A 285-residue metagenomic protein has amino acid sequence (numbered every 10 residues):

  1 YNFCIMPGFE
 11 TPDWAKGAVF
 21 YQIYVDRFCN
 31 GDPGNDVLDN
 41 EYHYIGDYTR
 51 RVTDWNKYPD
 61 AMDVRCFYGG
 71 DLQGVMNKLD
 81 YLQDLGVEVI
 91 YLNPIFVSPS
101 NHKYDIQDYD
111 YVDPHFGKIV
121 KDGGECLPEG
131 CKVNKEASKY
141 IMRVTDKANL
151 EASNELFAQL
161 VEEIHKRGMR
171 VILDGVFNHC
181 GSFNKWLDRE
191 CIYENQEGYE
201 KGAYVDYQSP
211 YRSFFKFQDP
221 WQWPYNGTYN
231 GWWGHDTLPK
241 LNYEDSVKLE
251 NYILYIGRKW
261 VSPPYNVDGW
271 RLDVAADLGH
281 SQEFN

Functional and structural regions predicted by a protein language model:
Y1-W14: Extended acidic/polar, glycine-enriched regions that form or flank non-catalytic beta-rich accessory modules
A15-K16, H165: Residue-level preference for short coil/turn positions at secondary-structure junctions
A18-Y24: Mature N-terminal segment immediately following signal peptide/propeptide cleavage in secreted/periplasmic
V25-E88, I95-P264: Substrate-binding/active-site clefts of carbohydrate-active enzymes
Y91, I172, R271-D273: Conserved beta-strand positions in the central sheet of alpha/beta enzyme cores
H179, A276-F284: Acidic-and-aromatic substrate-binding clefts and catalytic sites of carbohydrate-active enzymes
N266-W270: Short, surface-exposed connector motifs at secondary-structure boundaries
